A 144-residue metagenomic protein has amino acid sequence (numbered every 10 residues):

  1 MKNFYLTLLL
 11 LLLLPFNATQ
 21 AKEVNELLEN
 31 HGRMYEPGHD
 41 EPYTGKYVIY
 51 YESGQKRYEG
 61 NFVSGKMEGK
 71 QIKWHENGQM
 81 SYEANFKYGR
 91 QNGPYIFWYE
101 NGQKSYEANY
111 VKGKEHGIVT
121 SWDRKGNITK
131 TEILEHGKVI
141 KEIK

Functional and structural regions predicted by a protein language model:
M1-Y5: Positively charged n-region of N-terminal signal peptides that target proteins for export
T7-P15: Bacterial N-terminal signal peptides
F16-K144: Glycine/tyrosine- and acidic-biased, solvent-exposed loop/turn segments at the edges of beta-strands
